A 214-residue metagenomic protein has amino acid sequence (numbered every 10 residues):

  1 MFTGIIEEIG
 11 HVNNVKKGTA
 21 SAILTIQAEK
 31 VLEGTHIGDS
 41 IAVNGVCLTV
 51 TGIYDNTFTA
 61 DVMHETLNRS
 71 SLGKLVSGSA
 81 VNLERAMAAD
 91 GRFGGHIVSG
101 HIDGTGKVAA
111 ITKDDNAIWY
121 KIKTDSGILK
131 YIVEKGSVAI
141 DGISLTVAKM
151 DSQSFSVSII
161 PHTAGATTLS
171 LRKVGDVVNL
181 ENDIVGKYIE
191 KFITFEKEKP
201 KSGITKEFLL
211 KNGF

Functional and structural regions predicted by a protein language model:
M1-F214: Conserved loop->alpha-helix
